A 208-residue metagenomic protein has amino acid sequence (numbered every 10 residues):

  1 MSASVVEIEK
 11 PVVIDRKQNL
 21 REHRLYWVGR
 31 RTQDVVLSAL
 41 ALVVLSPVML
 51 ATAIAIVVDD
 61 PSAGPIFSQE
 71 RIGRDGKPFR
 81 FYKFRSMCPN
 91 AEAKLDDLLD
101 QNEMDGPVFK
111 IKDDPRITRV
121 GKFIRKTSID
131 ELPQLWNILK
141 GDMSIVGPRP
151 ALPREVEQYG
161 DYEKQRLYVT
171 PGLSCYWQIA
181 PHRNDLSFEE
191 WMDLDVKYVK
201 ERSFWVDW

Functional and structural regions predicted by a protein language model:
M1-V43, K164, Y198-R202: N-terminal hydrophobic signal-anchor/signal peptide
S2-E9, G64-P115, S174-D195: Short, glycine-rich, amphipathic interfacial segments at transmembrane boundaries or analogous
R21-E92, F204: A hydrophobic, helix-centered structural microdomain
V36, I117-V120, D193: Residue-level signal for cytosolic alpha-helical hairpin/rod architecture
M104-T170: A short, structured surface patch at a secondary-structure boundary
